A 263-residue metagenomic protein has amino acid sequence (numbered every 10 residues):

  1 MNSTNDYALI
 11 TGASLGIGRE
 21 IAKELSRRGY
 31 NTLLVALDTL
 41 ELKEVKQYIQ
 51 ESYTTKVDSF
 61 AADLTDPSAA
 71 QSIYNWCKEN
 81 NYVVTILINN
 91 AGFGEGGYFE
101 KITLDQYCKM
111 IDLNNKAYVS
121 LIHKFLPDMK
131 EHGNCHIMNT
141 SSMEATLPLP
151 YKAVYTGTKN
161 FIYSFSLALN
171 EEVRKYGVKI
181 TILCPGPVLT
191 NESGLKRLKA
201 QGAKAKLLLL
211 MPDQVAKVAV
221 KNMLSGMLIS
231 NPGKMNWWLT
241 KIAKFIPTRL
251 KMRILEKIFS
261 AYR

Functional and structural regions predicted by a protein language model:
G12-L15: Conserved glycine-rich cofactor-binding loop
R28-E44: Conserved glycine-rich Rossmann-like NAD(P)H-binding loop of the short-chain dehydrogenase/reductase
N90-E95: Conserved NAD(P)H cofactor-binding loop of Rossmann-fold oxidoreductase domains
Y98-F99, Q106-C108: Substrate-binding pocket helix/loop in short-chain dehydrogenase/reductase
I122, T158: Active-site helix of classical SDR
S142: Residue(s) in the substrate-gating loop at a strand-loop-helix junction that position the organic substrate next
E172-M235: SDR active-site lid
